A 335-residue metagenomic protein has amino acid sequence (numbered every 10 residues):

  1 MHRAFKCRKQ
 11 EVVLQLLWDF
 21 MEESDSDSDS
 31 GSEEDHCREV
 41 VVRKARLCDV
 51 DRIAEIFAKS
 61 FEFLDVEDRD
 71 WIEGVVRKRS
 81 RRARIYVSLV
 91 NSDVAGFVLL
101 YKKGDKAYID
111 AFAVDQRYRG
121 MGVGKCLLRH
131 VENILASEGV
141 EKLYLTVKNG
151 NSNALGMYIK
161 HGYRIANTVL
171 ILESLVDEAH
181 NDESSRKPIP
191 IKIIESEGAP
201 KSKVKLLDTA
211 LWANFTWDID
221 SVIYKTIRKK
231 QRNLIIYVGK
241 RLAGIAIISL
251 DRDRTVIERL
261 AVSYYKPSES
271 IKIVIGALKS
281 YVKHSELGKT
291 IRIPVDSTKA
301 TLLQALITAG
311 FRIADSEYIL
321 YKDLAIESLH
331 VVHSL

Functional and structural regions predicted by a protein language model:
D19-E67, E183-D218, S334-L335: Short amphipathic alpha-helix that is part of the acyltransferase structural core
E33, V50, E62-L99, L211-I235: Active-site rim helix/loop that mediates acceptor-substrate recognition in acyltransferases
V87, D93-Y101, Y108-A113, R241-L250 (+1 more regions): Conserved beta-strand in the GNAT
A111-V114, G120-N133, G156-K160, S268-Y281: Conserved acetyl-CoA-binding loop-helix of GNAT-fold acetyltransferases
K125, N149-N167, S297-D315: Conserved active-site alpha-helix within GNAT-family acetyltransferase domains
L135-T146, H284-V295: Conserved GNAT acetyl-CoA-binding A-motif
L145-A154, E173-V176, R292-L303, Y321: Conserved beta-strand-loop-alpha-helix junction that forms the acyl-donor binding cleft
R164-D253: Amide-forming acyltransferase catalytic core, primarily the GNAT-like/NAT-type and related acyltransferase folds
